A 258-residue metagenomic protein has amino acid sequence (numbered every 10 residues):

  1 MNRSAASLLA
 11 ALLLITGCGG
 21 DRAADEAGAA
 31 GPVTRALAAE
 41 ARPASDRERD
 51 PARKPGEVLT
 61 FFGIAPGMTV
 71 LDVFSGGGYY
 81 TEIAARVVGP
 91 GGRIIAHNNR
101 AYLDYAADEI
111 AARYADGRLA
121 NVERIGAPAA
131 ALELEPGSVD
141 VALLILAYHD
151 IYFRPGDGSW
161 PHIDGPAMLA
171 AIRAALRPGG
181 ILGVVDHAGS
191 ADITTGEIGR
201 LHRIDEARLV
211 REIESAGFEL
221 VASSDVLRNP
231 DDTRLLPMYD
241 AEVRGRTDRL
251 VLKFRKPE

Functional and structural regions predicted by a protein language model:
L14-G17: C-terminal motif of bacterial Sec signal peptides marking the signal peptidase cleavage site
G19-D21: Bacterial signal peptide processing site
G31-F61, A65: Class I SAM-dependent methyltransferase Rossmann-like catalytic core, especially the SAM/SAH-binding loop
G67-G76: Conserved class I S-adenosyl-L-methionine
M68, L132-A142, L146: A short acidic, Gly/Pro-enriched loop at the edge of an enzyme's catalytic core that lines a small-molecule cofactor
A85-R86, S159-P178: A short glycine-rich, Lys/Arg-flanked "PGG" loop and its adjoining helix->strand segment in the class I
A106-L132: S-adenosyl-L-methionine
A216, D231-E258: Core SAM-dependent methyltransferase catalytic element
